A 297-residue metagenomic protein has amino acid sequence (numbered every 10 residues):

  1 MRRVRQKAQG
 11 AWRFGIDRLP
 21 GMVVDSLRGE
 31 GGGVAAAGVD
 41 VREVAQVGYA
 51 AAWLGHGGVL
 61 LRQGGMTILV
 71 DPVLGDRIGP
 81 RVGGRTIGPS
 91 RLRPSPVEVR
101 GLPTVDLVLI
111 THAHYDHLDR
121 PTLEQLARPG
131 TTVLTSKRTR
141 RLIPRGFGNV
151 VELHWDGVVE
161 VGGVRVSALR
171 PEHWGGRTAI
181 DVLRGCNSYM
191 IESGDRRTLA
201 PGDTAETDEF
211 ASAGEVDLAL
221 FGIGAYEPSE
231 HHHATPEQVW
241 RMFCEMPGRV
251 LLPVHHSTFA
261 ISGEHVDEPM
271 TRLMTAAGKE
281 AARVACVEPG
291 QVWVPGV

Functional and structural regions predicted by a protein language model:
M1-G101, V105-L107, E192-A200, D217-G224 (+3 more regions): Metallo-beta-lactamase
M1-R2, R91, T132-L134, R138-R141 (+1 more regions): Cap/insert and terminal regions of metallo-dependent hydrolase folds
R28-Q46, G101, T132-D195, T271-V297: Metallo-beta-lactamase
A52, T131-K137, L199-G202: Short, hydrophobic beta-strand segments that form beta-sheet elements in well-ordered domains
H56-G64, E160-D217, S229-E230, E237-Q238: Catalytic core of the metallo-beta-lactamase
P72-L74, A113, P171-H173, G202-T204 (+3 more regions): Active-site metal-binding loops of divalent metal-dependent hydrolases
V105-D116, L251: Metallo-beta-lactamase
